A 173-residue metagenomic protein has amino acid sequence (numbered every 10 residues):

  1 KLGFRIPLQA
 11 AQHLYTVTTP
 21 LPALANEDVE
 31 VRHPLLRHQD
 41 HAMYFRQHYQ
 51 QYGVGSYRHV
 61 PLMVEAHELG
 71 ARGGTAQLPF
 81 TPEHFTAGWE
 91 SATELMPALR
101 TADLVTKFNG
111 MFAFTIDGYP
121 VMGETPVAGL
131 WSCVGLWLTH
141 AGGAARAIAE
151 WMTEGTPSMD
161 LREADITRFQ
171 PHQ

Functional and structural regions predicted by a protein language model:
K1-L78, E90, L95, Q173: Flavin-dependent oxidoreductases
D40, Y49, M63, A71-Q173: C-terminal catalytic lobe of FAD-dependent flavoproteins
